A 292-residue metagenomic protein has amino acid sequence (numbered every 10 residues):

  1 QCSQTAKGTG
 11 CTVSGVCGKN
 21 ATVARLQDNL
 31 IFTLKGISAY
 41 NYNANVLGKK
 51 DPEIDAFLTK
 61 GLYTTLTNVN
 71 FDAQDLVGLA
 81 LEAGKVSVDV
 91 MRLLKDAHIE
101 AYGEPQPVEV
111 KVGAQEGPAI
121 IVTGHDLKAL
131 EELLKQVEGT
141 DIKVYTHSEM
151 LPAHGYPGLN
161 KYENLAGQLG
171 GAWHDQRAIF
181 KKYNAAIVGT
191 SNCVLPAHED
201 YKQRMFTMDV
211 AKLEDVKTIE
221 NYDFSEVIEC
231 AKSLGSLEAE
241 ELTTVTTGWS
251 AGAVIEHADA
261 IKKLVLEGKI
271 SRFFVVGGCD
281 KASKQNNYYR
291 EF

Functional and structural regions predicted by a protein language model:
Q1-F292: Metallocofactor- and cofactor-centric catalytic cores in central/energy metabolism, strongly enriched
